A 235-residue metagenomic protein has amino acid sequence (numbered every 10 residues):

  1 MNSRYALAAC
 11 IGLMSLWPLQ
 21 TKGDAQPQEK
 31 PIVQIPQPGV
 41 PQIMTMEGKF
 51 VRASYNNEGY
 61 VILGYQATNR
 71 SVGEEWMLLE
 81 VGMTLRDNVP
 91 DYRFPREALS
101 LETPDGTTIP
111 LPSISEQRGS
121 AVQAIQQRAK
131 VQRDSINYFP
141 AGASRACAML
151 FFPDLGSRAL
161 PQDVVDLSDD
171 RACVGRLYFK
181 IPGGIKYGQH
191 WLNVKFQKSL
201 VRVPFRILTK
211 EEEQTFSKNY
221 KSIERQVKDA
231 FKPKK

Functional and structural regions predicted by a protein language model:
M1-A9: Bacterial N-terminal signal peptides that target proteins for export
A8-W17: Bacterial N-terminal signal peptides
P18-K22: N-terminal signal peptide c-region/cleavage motif recognized by signal peptidases
G23-K235: Conserved functional micro-motifs across diverse proteins
